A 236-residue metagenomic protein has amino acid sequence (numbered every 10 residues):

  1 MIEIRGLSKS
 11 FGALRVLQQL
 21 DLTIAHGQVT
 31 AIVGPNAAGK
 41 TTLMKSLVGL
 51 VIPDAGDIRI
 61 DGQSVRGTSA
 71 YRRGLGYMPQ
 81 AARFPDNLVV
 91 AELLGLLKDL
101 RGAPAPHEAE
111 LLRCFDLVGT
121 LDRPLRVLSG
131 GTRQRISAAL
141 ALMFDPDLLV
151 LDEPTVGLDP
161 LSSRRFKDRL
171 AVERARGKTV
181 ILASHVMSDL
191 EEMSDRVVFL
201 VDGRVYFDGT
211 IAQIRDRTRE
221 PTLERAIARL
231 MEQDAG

Functional and structural regions predicted by a protein language model:
V48: Helix-to-loop junction immediately C-terminal to a conserved catalytic motif
G56-Y71: Conserved ABC transporter NBD signature motif
G95, D99, A105-T120: Conserved ABC ATPase "signature" region
P124-G131: Conserved ABC ATPase signature
L149-E153: Catalytic Walker B motif of ABC-type/P-loop ATPase nucleotide-binding domains
